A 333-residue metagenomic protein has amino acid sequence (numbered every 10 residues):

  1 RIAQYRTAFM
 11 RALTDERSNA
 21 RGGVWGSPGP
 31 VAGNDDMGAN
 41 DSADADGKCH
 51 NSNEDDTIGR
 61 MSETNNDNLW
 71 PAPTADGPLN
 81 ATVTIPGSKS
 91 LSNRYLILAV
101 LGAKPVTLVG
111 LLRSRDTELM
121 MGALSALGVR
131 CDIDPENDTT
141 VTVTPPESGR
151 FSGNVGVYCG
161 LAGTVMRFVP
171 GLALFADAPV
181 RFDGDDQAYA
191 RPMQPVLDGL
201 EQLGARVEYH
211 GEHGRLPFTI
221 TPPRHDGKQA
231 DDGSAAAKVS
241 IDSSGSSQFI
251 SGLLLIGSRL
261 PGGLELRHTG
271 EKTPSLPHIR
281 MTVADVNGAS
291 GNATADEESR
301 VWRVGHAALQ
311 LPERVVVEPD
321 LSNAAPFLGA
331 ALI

Functional and structural regions predicted by a protein language model:
R1-A20: Extreme N-terminal basic, low-complexity initiation segments that serve as generic localization/processing leaders
I2-A3, A8, A32-N34, D44: Intrinsic low-complexity, disordered N-terminal segments enriched in polar/charged/small residues
R11, A20-R21, G29, D44 (+2 more regions): Serine/proline-rich low-complexity intrinsically disordered segments, especially terminal tails, linkers
T14, S18, A32, A39 (+1 more regions): Short linear motifs in low-complexity or flexible loops
D56-I333: Structural preference for solvent-exposed beta-strand-turn elements and adjacent flexible terminal/loop segments within
